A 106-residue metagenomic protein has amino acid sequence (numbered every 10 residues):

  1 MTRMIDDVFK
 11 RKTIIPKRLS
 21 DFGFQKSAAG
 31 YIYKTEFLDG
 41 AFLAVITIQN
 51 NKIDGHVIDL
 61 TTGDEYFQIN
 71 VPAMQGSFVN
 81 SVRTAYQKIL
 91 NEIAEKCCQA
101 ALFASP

Functional and structural regions predicted by a protein language model:
M1-T2, D7-F9: A short, structure-level motif marking secondary-structure boundaries and short turns
T2-R3, H56-P106: Intrinsically disordered, low-complexity regulatory regions enriched in serine/threonine/proline and acidic residues
V8, K12-K52, L60-T61: Ser/Thr-rich, low-complexity intrinsically disordered terminal regions
